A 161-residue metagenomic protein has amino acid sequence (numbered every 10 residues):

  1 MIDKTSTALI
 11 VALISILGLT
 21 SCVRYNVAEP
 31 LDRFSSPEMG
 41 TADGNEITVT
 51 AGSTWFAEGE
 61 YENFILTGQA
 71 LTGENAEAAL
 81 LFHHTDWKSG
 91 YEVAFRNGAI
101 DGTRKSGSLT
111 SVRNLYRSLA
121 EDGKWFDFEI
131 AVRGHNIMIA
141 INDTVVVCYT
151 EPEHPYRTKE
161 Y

Functional and structural regions predicted by a protein language model:
M1-L9: Bacterial N-terminal signal peptides that target proteins for export
I10-G18: Bacterial N-terminal signal peptides
C22-Y161: Carbohydrate-interacting regions of secretory-pathway proteins
